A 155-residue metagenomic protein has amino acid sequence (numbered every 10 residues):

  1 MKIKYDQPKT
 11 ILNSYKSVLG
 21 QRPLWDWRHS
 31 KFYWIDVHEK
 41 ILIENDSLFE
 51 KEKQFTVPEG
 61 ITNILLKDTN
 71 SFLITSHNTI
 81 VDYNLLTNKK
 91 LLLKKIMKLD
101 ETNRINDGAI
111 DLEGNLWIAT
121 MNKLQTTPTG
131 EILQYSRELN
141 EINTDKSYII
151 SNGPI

Functional and structural regions predicted by a protein language model:
M1-S47: Non-cleavable N-terminal signal-anchor transmembrane helices
Q7-S14, F49-T56, L91-K98, L139-K146: A short beta-strand motif characteristic of beta-propeller blades
Y15-H29, P58-L73, L99-N115, D145-I155: Beta-rich, blade/repeat-based domains predominating in secreted/periplasmic proteins but also intracellular
Y33-I35, I74-T75, W117-T120: Residue position within the beta-strands of beta-propeller blades
V37-H38, K123-G130: Short, solvent-exposed loop/turn segments at conserved positions within beta-propeller repeat blades
I41-I43, T79-V81, G130-L133: A short loop-to-beta-strand structural motif that recurs across blades of beta-propeller domains
D46-E50, N84-N88, Y135-L139: Short loop/turn segments that connect beta-strands within beta-propeller blades
F72-D111, N122-T126: Glycine/small-residue-rich loop that forms an oxyanion/phosphate-binding "nest" at active or ligand-binding sites
